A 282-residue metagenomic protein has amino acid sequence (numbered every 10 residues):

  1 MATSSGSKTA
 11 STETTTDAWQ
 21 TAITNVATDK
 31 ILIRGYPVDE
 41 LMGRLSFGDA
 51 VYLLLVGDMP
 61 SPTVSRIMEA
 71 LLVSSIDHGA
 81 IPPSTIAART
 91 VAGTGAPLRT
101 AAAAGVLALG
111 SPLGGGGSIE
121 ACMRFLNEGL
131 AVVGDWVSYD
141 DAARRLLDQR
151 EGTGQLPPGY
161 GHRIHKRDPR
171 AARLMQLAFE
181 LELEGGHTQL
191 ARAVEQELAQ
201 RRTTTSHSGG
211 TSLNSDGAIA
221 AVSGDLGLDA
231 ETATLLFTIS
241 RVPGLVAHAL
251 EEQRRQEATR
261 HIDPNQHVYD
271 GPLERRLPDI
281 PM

Functional and structural regions predicted by a protein language model:
A2-M282: Non-transmembrane, aqueous-exposed alpha-helical and coiled segments at domain scale
